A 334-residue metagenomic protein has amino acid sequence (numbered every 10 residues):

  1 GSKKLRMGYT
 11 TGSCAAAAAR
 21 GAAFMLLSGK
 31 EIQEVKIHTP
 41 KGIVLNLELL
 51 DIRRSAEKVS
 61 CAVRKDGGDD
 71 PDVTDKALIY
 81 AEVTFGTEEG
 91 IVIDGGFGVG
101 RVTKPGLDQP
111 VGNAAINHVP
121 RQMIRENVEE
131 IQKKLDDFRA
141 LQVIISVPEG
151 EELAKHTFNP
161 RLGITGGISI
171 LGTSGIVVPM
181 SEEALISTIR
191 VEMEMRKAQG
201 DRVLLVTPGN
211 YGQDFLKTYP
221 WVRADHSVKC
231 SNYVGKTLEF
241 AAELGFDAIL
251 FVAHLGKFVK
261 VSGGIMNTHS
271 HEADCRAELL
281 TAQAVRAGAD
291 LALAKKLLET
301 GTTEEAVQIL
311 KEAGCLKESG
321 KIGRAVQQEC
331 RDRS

Functional and structural regions predicted by a protein language model:
G1-H156, P160-L162: Generic N-terminal targeting/processing segments that precede catalytic cores or assembly contacts
R6-G12, L162-I168, T173-G320: A structural signal for small-residue-enriched, beta-sheet-centric alpha/beta enzyme cores and oligomeric scaffold folds
F24, E126, E130, E194-M195 (+2 more regions): A generic structural signal for well-ordered alpha-helical segments enriched in polar/charged residues
S28, E130-K134, A198, E243 (+1 more regions): Secondary-structure boundary motif
V63-D69, E152-F158, I189-M193, N232-E239 (+1 more regions): Glycine-rich, charged/polar anion/phosphate-binding loops that engage phosphate groups from diverse ligands
N113, N117, R121, I186 (+1 more regions): Generic alpha-helical secondary structure
I322-R333: Residue-level detector of conserved catalytic or cofactor/ligand-binding positions in enzyme active sites
